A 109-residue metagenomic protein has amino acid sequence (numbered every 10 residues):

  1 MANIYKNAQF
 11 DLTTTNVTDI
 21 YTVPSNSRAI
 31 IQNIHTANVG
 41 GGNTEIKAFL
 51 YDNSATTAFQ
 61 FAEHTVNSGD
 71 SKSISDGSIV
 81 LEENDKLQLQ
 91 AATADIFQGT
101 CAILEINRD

Functional and structural regions predicted by a protein language model:
M1-A29, N33, Q90-D109: C-terminal interaction-tip segments
D19, T44, F59-A62, K72 (+1 more regions): Short beta-strand segments
I30-Q32, T44, E83-D85: A generic structural signal for short beta-strands and their flanking turns/coil linkers
T36-G41, A92: Short solvent-exposed strand-capping/beta-turn motif centered on an Asx-Ser/Thr pair
V39-G42, N53-A55: Acidic glycine-/aspartate-rich tracts in secreted/extracellular proteins
I46-A48, L87-L89: Hydrophobic beta-strand residues in large extracellular and virion-surface proteins
A48-D52, I103: Conserved aromatic beta-strand anchor motif in extracellular beta-sandwich/beta-rich domains
N53-K86: Intrinsically disordered, low-complexity Pro/Gly/Ser/Thr-rich segments with frequent PxxP/GP/PP motifs and embedded
